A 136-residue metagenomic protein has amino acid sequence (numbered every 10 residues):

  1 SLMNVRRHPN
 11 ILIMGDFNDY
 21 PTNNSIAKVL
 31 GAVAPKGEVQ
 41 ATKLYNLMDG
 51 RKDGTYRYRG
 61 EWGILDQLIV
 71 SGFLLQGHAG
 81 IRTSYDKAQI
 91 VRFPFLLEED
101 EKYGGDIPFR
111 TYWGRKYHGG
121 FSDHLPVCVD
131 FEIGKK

Functional and structural regions predicted by a protein language model:
S1-L12, F17-K136: Metal-dependent phosphoester-hydrolase catalytic domains
